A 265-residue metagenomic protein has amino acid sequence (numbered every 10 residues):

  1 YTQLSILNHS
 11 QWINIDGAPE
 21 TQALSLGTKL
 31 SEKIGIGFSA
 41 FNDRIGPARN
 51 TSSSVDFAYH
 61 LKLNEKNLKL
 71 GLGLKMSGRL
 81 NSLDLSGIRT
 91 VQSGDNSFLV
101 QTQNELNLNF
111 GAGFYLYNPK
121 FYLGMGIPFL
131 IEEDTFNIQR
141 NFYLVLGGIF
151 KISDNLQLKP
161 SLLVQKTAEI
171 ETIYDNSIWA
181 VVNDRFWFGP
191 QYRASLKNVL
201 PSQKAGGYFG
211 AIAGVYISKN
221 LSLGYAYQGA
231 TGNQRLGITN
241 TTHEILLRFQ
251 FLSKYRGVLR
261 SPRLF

Functional and structural regions predicted by a protein language model:
Y1-F265: Subset of outer-membrane beta-barrel
